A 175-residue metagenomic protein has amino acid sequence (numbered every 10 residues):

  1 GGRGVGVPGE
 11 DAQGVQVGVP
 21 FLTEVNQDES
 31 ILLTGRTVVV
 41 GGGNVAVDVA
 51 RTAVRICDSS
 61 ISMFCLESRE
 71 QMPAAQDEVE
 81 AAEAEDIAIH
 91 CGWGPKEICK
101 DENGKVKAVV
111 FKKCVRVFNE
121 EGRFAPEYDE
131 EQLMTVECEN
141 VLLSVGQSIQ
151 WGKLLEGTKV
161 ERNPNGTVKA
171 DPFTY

Functional and structural regions predicted by a protein language model:
G1, E67-E70, K113-V115: Glycine-rich beta-alpha junction loops
G1, V40, S144-V145: Short, well-ordered coil/turn residues at beta-beta hairpins and beta-strand->alpha-helix junctions within
G1-V7: Small-residue-rich anion-binding loops in enzyme active sites
D11-T34, N119-Y175: FAD-site-proximal beta/loop scaffold in flavoenzymes
Q16, A88-H90, V110: General small-molecule cofactor/ligand-binding pocket signal
T23-V25, A50-E97: Rossmann-like dinucleotide-binding cores of NAD(P)H-dependent redox enzymes
E29-D58: Rossmann-like NAD(P)H-binding beta-loop-alpha module
G92-G104, C114-V117: A conserved short coil-to-beta-strand element within the FAD-binding core of flavoproteins
